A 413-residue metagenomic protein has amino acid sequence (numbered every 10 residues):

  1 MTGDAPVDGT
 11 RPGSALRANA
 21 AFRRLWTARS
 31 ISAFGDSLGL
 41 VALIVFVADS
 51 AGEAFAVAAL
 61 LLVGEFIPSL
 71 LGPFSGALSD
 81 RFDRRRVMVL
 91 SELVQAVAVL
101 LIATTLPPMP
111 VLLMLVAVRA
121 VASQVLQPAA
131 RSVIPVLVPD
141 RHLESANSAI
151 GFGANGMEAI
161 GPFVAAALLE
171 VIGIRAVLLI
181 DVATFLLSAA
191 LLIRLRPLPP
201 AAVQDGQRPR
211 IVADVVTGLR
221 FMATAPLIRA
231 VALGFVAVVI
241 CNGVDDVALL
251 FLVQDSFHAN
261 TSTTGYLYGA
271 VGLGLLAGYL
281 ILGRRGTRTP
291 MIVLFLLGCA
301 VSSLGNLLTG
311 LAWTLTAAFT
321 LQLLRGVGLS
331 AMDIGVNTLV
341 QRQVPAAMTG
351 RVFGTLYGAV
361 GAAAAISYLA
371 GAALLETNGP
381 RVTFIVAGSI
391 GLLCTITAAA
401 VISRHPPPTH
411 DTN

Functional and structural regions predicted by a protein language model:
M1-N413: Alpha-helical transmembrane-bundle signature of multi-pass membrane transport and export proteins
